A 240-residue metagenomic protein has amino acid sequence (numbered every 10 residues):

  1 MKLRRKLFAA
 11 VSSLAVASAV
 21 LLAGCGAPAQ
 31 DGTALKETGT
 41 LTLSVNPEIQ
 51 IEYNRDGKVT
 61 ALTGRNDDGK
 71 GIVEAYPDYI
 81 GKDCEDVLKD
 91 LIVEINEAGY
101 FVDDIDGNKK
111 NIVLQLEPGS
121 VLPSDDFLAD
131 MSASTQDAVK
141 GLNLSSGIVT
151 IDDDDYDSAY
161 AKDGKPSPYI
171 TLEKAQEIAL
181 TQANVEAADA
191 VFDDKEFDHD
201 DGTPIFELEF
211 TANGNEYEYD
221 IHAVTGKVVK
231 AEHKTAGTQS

Functional and structural regions predicted by a protein language model:
K2-S12: Bacterial N-terminal signal peptides that target proteins for export
R5, D67-I72, Y76-E97, V102 (+3 more regions): Charge-biased, low-complexity intrinsically disordered regions
V20-G24: C-terminal motif of bacterial Sec signal peptides marking the signal peptidase cleavage site
G26-A29: Bacterial signal peptide processing site
L35-T40, N46-E48, N54-V59, G107-N111 (+4 more regions): Extracytoplasmic
V45, I51-A75: Post-signal-peptide N-terminal segment of Sec-exported extracytoplasmic proteins
C84, L88, E94-N96, P166-D198: Short, non-transmembrane alpha-helical segments in secretory-pathway proteins
E117, D125-D130, T135, V185-E232 (+1 more regions): Exposed beta-strand-loop-beta-strand "reactive/processing" segments of non-cytosolic proteins
